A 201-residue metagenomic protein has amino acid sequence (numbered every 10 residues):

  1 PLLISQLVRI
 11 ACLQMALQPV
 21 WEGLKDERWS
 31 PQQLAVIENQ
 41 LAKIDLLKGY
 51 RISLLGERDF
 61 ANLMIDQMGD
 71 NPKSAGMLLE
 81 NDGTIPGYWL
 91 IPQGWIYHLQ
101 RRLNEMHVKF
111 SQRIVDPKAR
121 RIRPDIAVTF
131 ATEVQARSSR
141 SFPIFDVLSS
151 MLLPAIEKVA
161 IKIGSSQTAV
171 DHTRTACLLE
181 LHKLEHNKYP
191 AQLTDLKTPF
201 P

Functional and structural regions predicted by a protein language model:
P1-P201: Short acidic linear motifs
